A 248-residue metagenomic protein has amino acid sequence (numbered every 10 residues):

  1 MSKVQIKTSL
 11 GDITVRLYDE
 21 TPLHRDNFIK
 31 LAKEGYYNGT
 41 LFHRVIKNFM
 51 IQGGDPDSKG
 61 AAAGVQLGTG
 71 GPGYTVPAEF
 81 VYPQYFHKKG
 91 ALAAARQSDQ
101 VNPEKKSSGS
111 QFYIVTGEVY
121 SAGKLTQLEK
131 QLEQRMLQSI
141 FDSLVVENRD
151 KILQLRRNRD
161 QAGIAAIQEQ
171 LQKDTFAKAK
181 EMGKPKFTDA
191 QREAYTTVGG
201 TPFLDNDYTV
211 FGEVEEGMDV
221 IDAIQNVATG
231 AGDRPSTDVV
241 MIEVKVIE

Functional and structural regions predicted by a protein language model:
M1-E248: Cyclophilin-like peptidyl-prolyl cis-trans isomerases
